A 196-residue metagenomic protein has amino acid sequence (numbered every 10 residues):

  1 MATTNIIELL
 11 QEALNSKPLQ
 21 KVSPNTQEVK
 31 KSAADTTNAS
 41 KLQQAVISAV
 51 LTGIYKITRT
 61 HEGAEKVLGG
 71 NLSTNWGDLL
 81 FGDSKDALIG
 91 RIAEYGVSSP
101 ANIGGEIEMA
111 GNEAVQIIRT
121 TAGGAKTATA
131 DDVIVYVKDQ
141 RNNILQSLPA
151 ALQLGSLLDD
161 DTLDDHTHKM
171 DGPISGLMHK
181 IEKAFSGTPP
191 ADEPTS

Functional and structural regions predicted by a protein language model:
M1-S196: A structural "flexibility-hinge" signal
